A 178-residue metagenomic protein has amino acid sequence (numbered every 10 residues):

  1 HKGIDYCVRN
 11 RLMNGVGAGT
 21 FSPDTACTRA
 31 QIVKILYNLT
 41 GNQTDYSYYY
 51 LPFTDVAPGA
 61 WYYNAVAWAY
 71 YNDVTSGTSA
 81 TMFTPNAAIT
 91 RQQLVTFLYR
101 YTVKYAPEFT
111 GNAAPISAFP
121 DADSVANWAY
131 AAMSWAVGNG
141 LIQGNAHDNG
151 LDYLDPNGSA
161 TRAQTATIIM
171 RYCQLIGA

Functional and structural regions predicted by a protein language model:
H1, N14-A30, Y37-Y63, S76-Q92 (+3 more regions): Feature responds to low-complexity, polar/acidic, surface-exposed segments characteristic of secreted/exported proteins
D5-M13: Mature N-terminal segment immediately following signal peptide/propeptide cleavage in secreted/periplasmic
R11, D73, G140: Phosphate/pyrophosphate-binding loop motifs in nucleotide- or prenyl diphosphate-using proteins
